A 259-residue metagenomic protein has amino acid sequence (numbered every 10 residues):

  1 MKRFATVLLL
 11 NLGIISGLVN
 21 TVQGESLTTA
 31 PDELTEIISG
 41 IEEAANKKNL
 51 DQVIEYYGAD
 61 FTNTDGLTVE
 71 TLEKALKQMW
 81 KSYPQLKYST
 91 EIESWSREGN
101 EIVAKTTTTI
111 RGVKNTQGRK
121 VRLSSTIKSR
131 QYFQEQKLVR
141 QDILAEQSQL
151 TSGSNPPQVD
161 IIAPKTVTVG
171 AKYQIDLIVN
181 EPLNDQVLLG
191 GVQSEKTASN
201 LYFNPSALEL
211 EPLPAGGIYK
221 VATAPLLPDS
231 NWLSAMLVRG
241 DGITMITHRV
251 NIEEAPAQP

Functional and structural regions predicted by a protein language model:
S16-E43: Short, low-complexity N-terminal intrinsically disordered segments enriched in polar/charged residues
A45-E70: Short, well-ordered alpha-helical segments enriched in acidic and aromatic residues
K77-R122: Surface-exposed, charged secondary-structure patches
G112-K114, V238-T247: Short acidic/polar inter-strand loop motif in beta-rich domains
R119-P157, I243, T247, A255-Q258: Short beta-strand edge/turn micro-motifs at domain boundaries
V139-Q193: Low-complexity, intrinsically disordered terminal/linker segments enriched in charged and Gly/Pro repeats
P212-K220: Aromatic sugar-binding surface patches on proteins that engage polysaccharides or sugar-phosphate polymers
T223-S230: Surface-exposed, short loops/turns at beta-strand junctions within beta-sandwich domains
